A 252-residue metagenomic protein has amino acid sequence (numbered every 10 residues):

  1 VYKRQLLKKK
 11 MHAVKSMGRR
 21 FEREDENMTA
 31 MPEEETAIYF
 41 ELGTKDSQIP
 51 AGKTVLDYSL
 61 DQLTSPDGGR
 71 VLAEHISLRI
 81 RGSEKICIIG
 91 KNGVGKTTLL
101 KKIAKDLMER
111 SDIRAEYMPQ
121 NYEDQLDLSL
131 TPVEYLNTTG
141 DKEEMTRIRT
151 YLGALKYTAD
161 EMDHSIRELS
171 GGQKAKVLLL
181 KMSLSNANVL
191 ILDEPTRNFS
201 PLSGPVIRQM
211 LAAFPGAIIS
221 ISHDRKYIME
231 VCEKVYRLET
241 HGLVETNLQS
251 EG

Functional and structural regions predicted by a protein language model:
V1, Q48-G252: ABC ATP-binding cassette signature C-motif
K3-G69, R81: Coupling and communication elements adjacent to P-loop NTPase active sites across diverse families
